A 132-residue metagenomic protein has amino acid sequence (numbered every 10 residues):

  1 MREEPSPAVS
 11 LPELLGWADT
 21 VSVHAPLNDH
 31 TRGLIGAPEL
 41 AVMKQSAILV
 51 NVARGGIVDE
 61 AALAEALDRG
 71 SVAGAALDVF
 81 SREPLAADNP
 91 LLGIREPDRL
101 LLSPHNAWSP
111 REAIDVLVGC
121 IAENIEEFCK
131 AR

Functional and structural regions predicted by a protein language model:
M1-Q45: Rossmann-like dinucleotide/phosphate-binding beta-alpha-beta segment
N28, N51-V52: A generic structural signal for short
S46, V52-R132: Rossmann-like dinucleotide-binding domain for NAD(H)/NADP(H)
